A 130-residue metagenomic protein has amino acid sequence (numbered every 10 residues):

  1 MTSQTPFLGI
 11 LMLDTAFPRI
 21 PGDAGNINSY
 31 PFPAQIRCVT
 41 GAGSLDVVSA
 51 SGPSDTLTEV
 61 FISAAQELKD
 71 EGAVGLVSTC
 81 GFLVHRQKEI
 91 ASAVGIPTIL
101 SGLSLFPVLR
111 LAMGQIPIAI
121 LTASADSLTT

Functional and structural regions predicted by a protein language model:
M1-E59, S124-S127: N-terminal glycine-rich anion-binding loop in soluble enzyme alpha/beta folds
T15-A16, G75-Q87, G102-L105, A123-S127: Gly/Ser/Thr-rich loops at beta-strand to alpha-helix junctions that form or flank small-molecule/cofactor-binding
G52-T56, G75-S78, G95-I99: Short, flexible loop segments at the rims of nucleotide/cofactor-binding pockets, characterized by
D55-G72: Short, well-structured alpha-helical segments in soluble
E59, S63-A64, F82-E89, A93: N-terminal active-site wall of soluble small-molecule enzyme domains
V74-G75, I116: Short acidic/polar active-site loop segments enriched in Thr and Asp
E89-M113: Short, acidic/small-residue loops that bind anionic groups at enzyme active sites
A112-T130: Short, glycine-/small-residue-rich phosphate/pyrophosphate-handling segment
